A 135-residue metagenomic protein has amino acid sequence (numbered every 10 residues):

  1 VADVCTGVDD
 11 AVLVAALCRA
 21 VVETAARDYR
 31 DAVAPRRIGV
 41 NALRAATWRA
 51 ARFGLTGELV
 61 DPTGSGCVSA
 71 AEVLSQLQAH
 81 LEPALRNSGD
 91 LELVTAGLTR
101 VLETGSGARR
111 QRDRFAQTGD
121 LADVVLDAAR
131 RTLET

Functional and structural regions predicted by a protein language model:
V1-T135: C-terminal accessory/tail domains of diverse enzymes
